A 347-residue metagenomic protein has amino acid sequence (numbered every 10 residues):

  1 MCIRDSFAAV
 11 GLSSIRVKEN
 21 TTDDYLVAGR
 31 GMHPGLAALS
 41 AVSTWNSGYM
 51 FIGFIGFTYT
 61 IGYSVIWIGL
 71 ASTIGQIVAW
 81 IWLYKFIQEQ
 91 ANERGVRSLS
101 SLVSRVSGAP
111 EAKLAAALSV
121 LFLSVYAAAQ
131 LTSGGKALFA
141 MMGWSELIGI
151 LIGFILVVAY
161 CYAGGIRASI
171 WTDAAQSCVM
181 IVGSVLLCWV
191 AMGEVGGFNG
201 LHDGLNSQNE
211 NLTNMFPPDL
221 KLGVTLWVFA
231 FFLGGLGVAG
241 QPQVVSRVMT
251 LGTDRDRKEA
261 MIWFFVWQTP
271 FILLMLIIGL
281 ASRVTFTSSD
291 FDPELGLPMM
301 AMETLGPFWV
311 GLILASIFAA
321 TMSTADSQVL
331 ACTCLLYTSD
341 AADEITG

Functional and structural regions predicted by a protein language model:
M1-D5, Y337-I345: Conserved small/polar residues in nucleotide/adenosyl-binding loops
R4-I52, A112, C161-G164, R255: Membrane-interface "cap" regions at the ends of multi-pass membrane proteins
A8-G11, S43, W67-Y162, F231-G234 (+1 more regions): Helix-loop-helix module between adjacent transmembrane segments
A9-K18, W80, Y84, S124-L131 (+5 more regions): Hydrophobic alpha-helical segments and their helix-loop junctions in multi-pass secondary transporters
V27-M32, G53-L70, S104, C178-G311: Loop-to-helix junctions at membrane interfaces in multi-pass transport proteins
T44, T73, D173, S177 (+3 more regions): Transmembrane helix-bundle signature of multi-pass membrane transporters/permeases
R105-L114, C334, S339, G347: Loop-to-transmembrane helix boundary motifs in multi-pass membrane proteins
